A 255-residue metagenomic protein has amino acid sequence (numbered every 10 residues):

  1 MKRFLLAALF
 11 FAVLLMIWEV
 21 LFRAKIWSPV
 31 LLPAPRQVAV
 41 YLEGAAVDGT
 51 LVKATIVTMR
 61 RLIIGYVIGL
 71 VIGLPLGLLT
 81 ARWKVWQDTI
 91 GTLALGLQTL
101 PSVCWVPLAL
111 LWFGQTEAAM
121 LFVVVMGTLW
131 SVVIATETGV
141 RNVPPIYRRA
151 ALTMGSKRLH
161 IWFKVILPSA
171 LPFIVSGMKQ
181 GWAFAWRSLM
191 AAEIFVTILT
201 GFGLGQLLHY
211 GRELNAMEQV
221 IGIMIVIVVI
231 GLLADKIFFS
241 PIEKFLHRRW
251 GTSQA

Functional and structural regions predicted by a protein language model:
K2-I26: N-terminal signal-anchor transmembrane alpha helix
A24-V67: Periplasmic/extracellular loop-to-transmembrane helix junction in inner-membrane transport proteins
I64-A94: Transmembrane-helix boundary motif in ABC transporter permease subunits
K84, R141, L171-P172, S176-K179 (+1 more regions): C-terminal transmembrane helix and the adjacent membrane-cytosol boundary/short C-terminal tail of inner/organellar
L95-S131, T138-G139: Generic hydrophobic transmembrane alpha-helix motif, especially the helices
L111, S188-I221, V226-I227, G251-Q254: Glycine-rich helix-loop "coupling/hinge" segments at transmembrane-helix boundaries in multipass transporters
F122-M126, R158-A192, G222, V226: Transmembrane alpha-helices
A135-I174: Short cytoplasmic-facing helical segments at TM-TM junctions of multi-pass membrane proteins
